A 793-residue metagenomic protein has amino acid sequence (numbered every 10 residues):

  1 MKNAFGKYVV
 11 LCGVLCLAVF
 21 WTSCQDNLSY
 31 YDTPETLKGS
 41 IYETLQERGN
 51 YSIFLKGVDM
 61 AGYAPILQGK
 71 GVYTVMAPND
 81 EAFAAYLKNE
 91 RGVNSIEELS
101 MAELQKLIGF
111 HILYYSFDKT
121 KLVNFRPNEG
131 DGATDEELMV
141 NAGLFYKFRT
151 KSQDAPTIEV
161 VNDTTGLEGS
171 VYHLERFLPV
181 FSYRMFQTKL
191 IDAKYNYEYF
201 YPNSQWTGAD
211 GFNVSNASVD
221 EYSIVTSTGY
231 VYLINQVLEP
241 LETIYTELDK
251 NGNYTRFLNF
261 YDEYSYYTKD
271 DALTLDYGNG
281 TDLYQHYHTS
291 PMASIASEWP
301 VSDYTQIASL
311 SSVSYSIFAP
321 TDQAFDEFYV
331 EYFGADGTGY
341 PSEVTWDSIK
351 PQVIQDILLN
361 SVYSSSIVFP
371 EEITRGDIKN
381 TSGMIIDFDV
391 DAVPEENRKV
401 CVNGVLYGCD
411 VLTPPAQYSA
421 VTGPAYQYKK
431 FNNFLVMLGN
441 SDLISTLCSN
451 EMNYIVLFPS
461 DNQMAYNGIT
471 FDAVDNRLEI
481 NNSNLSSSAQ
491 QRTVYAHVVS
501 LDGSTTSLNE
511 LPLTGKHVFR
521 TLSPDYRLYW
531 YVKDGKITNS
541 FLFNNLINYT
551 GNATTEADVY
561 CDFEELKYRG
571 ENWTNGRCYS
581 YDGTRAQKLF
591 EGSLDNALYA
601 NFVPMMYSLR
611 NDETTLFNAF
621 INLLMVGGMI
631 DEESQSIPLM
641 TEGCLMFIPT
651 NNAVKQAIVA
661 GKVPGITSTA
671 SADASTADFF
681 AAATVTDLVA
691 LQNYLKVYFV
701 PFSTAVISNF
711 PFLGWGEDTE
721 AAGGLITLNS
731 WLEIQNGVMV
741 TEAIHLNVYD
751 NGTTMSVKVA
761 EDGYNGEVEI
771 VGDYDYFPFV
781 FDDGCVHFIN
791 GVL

Functional and structural regions predicted by a protein language model:
M1-C24: Sec-dependent bacterial lipoprotein signal peptides
S23-L793: Mature, structured domains of secreted/extracytosolic soluble proteins
